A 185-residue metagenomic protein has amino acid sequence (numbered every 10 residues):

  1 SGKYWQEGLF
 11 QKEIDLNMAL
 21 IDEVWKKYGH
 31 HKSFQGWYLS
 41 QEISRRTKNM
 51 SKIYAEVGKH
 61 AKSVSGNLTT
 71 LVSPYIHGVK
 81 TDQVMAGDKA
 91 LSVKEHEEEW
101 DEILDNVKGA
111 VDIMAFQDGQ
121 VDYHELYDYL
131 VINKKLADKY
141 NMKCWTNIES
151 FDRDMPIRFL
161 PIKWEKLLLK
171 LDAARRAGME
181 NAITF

Functional and structural regions predicted by a protein language model:
S1-F185: Glycan-processing catalytic domains of CAZymes
